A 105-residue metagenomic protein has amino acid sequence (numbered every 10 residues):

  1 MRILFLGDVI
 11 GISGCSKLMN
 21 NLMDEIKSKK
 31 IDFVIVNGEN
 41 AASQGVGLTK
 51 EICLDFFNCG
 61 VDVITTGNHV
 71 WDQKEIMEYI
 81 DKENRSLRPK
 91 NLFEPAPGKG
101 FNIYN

Functional and structural regions predicted by a protein language model:
M1-N105: Acidic, metal/ion-coordinating pockets
